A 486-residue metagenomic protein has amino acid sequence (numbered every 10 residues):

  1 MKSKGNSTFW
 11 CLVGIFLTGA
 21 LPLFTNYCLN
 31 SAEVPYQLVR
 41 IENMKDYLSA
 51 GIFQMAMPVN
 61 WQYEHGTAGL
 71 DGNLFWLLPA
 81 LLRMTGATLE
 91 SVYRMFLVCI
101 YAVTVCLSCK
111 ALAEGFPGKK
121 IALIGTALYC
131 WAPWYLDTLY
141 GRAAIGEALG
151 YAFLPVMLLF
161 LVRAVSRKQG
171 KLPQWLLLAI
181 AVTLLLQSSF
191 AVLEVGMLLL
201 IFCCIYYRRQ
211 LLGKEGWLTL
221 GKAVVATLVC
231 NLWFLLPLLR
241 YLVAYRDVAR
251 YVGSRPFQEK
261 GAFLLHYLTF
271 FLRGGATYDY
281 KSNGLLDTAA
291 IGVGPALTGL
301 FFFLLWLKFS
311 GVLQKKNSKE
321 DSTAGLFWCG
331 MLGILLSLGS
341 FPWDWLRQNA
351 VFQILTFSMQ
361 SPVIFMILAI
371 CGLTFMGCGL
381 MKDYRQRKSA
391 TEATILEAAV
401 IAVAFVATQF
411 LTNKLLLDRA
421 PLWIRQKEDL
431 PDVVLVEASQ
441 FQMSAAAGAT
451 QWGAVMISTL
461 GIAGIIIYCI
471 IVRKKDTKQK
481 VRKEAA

Functional and structural regions predicted by a protein language model:
M1-P22, A393-A402, I462-A486: Start-transfer (signal-anchor) and selected internal transmembrane alpha helices of multi-pass inner/ER membrane
G19-F116, K120-F153, L184-L185, A191: Active-site lumenal/periplasmic loops and adjacent helix-entry segments of GT-C-fold, multi-pass membrane
I41-E42, A148-R167, A181, L199-L200 (+1 more regions): Specific aromatic-rich, kink-prone transmembrane helix
T85, Y135-L149, Y251-Q258, L332-G372 (+2 more regions): Membrane-helix boundary/interfacial segments in multi-pass membrane proteins
F160-L184, K214-G221, E392: Short hydrophobic alpha-helices at membrane interfaces in multi-pass membrane enzymes
Q210-L220, F303-D344, K388-E392: Membrane-interface helix-loop-helix junctions at transmembrane boundaries of multi-pass membrane enzymes, predominantly
T219, V224-F309, G333, D418-A454: Periplasmic/ER-lumenal interhelical loops and adjacent helix-loop junctions in multi-pass membrane proteins
V229, I291-K319, L326-F327, M331-L332 (+1 more regions): Hydrophobic, aromatic-rich transmembrane alpha-helices and their immediate juxtamembrane boundary segments
